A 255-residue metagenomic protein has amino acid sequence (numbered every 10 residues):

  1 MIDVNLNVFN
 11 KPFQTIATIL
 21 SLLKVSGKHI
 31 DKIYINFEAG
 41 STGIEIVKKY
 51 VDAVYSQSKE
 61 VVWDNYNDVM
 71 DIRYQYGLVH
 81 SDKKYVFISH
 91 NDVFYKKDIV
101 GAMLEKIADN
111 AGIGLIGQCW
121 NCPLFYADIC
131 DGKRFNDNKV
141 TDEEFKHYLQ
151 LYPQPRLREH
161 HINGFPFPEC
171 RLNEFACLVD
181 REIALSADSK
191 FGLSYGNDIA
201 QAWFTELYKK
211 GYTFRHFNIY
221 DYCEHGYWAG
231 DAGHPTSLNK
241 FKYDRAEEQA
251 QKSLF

Functional and structural regions predicted by a protein language model:
M1-S21: N-proximal low-complexity "stem/linker" segments adjacent to membrane-targeting elements
Q14-T15, G40-I46, C122-P123: Short, charged/polar "capping" segments at the starts of alpha-helices and the immediately preceding loops
S21-I30: Short, acidic, metal-binding catalytic loop of nucleotide-sugar glycosyltransferases
I30-T42, K59: Short beta-strand/loop segment that forms part of the nucleotide-sugar
T42-H80: Active-site-proximal specificity loops/subdomain of glycosyltransferases
K84-F94: Short beta-strand-to-loop acidic/aromatic patch adjacent to the donor-nucleotide binding site
K96, A102-L193: Conserved catalytic core of nucleotide-sugar-dependent glycosyltransferases
K190-F255: C-terminal catalytic/acceptor-binding lobe
